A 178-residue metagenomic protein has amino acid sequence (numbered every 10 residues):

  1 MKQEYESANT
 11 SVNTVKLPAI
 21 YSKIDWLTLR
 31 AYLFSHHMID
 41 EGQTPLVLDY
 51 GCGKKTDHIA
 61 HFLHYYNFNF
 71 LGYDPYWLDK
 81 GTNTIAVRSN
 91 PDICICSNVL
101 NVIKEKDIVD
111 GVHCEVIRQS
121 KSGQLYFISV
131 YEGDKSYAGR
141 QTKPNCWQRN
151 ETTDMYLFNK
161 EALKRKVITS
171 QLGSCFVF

Functional and structural regions predicted by a protein language model:
M1-V87, D110, L125-F178: Class I (Rossmann-like) S-adenosyl-L-methionine-dependent methyltransferase catalytic domain, capturing the SAM-binding
H61-F62, E115-R118: Alpha-helical scaffold elements within enzyme catalytic domains, especially in hydrolases
W77-L78, L100-V102, V116: Catalytic toxin/effector domains delivered as secreted proteins or via bacterial secretion systems
I95-N98: A conserved beta-strand element that flanks and buttresses the S-adenosyl-L-methionine
V102-I103, K135: Short glycine-rich, flexible loops that bind phosphorylated cofactors or substrates
I103-E115: A short, conserved alpha-helix within the catalytic core of class I
I103-K104, S120-S122: Helix-to-beta-strand junctions that scaffold the AdoMet/dcAdoMet cofactor pocket in Class I SAM-dependent enzymes
